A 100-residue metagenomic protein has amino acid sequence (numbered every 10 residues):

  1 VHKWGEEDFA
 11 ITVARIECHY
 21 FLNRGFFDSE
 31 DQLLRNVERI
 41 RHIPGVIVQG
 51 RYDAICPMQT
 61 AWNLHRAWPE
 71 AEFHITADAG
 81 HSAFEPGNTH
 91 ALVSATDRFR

Functional and structural regions predicted by a protein language model:
V1-N36, I43: Alpha/beta-hydrolase
E17, D53, L64: Hydrophobic, well-ordered secondary-structure elements that form the walls of internal hydrophobic environments
N36-R39, A95: Catalytic-core regions built around general acid/base machinery
E38-H42, A67-W68: Short, conserved loop/helix-junction motifs that constitute active-site signature segments in enzyme catalytic cores
I40-R41, I47-Q49, D53: Short beta-strand/loop motif that positions the catalytic acidic residue of the alpha/beta-hydrolase fold
A54-T60: Conserved alpha/beta-hydrolase "acid-adjacent" motif
A71-R100: Catalytic active-site module of serine/aspartate enzymes centered on a nucleophile-bearing elbow/loop
